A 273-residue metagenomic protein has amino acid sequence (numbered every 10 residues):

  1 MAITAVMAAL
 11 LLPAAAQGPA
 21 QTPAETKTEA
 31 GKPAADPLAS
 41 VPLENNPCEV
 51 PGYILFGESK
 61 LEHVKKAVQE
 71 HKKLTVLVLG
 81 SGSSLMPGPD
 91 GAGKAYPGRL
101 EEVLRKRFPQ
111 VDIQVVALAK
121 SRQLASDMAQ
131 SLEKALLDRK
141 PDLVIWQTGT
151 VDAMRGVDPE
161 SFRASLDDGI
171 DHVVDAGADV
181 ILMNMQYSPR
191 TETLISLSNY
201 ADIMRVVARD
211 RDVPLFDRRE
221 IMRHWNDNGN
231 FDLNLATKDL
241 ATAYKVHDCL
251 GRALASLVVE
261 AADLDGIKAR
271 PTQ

Functional and structural regions predicted by a protein language model:
A2-P13: Bacterial N-terminal signal peptides
D36, E44-L118, E133-K140: Serine-esterase "nucleophile elbow" of acetyl-processing enzymes
L43-P51, A117-Q123, I145-M154, R209: Cell-envelope and extracellular/periplasmic
T75-L79, S84, Q114-A119, D142-T148 (+2 more regions): Structural recognition of the beta-strand scaffold that forms the well-ordered cores of secreted hydrolase catalytic
G82-L85, K120-S126, G149-R155, D179 (+2 more regions): Solvent-exposed loop/turn segments at secondary-structure junctions within structured extracellular/periplasmic domains
K120-L143, A153-D167: Catalytic-core regions of hydrolytic enzymes
Q147-T150, G169-A201: Active-site segments of SGNH/GDSL-like serine hydrolases that catalyze O-acetyl group transfer/hydrolysis on lipids
P189-Q273: Catalytic His-Asp segment of secreted/periplasmic serine-dependent ester chemistry enzymes
